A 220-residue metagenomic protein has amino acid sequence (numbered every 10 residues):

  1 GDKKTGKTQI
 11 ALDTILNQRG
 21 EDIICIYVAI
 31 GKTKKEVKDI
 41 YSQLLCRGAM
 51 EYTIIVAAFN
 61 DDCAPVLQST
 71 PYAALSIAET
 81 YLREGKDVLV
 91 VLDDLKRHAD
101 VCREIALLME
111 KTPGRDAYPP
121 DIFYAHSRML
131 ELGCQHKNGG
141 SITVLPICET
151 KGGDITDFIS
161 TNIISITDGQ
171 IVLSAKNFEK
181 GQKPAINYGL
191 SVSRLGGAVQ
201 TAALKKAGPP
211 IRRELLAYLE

Functional and structural regions predicted by a protein language model:
G1-E220: P-loop NTPase catalytic core
